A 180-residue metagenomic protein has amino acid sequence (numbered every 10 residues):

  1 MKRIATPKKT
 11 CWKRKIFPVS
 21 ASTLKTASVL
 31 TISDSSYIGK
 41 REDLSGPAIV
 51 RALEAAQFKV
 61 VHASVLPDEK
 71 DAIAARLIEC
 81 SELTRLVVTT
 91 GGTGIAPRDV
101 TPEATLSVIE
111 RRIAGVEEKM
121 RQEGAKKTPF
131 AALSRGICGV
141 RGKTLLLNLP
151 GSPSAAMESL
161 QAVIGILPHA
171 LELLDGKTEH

Functional and structural regions predicted by a protein language model:
M1-H180: Non-catalytic beta/alpha edge segments that cap or flank active sites
